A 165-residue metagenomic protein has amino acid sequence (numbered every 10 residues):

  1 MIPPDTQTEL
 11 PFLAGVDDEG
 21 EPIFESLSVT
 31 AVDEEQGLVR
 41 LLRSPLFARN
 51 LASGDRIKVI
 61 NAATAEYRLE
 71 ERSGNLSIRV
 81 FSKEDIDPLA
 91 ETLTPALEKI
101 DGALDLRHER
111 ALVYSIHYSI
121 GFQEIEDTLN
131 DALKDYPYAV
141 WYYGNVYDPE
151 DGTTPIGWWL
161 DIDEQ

Functional and structural regions predicted by a protein language model:
M1-E21: Extended boundary segments
I23-A31, S44, T64: Short beta-strand-centered aromatic/proline hotspots
D33-R43: Short, structured beta-strand/loop micro-motifs enriched in basic residues and often containing a Trp
P45-F47, I60-Y67: Short, charged beta-turn/beta-strand-edge "cap" motif at the junction between a beta-strand and an adjacent loop
E70-E84, L112: Short glycine-/aliphatic-rich beta-strand segments at the starts of folded cytosolic domains
I86-Q165: Helix-rich terminal scaffold detector
